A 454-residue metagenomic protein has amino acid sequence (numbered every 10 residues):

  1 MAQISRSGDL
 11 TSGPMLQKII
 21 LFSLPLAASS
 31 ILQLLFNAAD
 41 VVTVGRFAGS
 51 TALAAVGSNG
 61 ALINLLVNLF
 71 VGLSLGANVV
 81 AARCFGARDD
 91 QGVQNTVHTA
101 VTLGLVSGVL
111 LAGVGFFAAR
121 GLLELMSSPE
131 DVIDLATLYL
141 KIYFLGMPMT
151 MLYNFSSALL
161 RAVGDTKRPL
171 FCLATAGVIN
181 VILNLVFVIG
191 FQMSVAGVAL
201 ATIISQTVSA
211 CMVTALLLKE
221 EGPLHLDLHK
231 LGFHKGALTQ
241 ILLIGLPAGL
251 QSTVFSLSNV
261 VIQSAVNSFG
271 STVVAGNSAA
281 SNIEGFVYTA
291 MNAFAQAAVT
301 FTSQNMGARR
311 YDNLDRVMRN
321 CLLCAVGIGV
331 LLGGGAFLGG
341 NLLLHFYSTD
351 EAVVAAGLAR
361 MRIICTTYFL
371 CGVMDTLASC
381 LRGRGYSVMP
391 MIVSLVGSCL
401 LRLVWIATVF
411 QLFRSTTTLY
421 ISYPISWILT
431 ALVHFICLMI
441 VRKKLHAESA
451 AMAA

Functional and structural regions predicted by a protein language model:
M1-S23, A81-G146, I179, G190-L246 (+2 more regions): Short alpha-helical transmembrane segments in multi-pass integral membrane proteins
S12, L16-L35, A39, L62-L69 (+8 more regions): Residue-level signal for short hydrophobic patches within transmembrane helices of multi-pass membrane transporters
Q17, L32-Q33, F70-V71, L111 (+8 more regions): Alpha-helical transmembrane segments of multi-pass membrane transport proteins
L21-D40, I142, A176, S205-S209 (+2 more regions): Transmembrane helical elements of multi-pass membrane transporters/channels
I31, L35-A54, L123-E130, V186-M193 (+4 more regions): Helix-terminus/linker motif at the lipid-water interface of multi-pass membrane proteins
A38-V42, G113, G121, F155-L159 (+8 more regions): Alpha-helical transmembrane segments of multipass membrane proteins
L53-G113, T150-P169, Q263, G276-G340 (+1 more regions): Small-residue-rich hydrophobic transmembrane alpha-helices
S74, I142-R161, P169-G177, V198-V213 (+4 more regions): Short runs within selected transmembrane alpha-helices of multi-pass transporters and secretion channels
